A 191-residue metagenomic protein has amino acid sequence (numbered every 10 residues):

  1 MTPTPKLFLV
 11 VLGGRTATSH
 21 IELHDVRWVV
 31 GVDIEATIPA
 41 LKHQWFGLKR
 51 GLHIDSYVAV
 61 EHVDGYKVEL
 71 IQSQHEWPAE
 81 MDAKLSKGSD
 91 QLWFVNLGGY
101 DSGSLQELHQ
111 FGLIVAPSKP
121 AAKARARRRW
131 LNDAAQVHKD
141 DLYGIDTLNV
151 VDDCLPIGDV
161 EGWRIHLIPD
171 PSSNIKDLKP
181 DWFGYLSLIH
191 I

Functional and structural regions predicted by a protein language model:
T2-E22, L85-E107: Short aromatic-glycine-(Arg/Gly/Cys) micro-motifs in beta-strand/loop hairpins
P3, G14-T18, H53, D101-G103 (+2 more regions): A short Gly-Trp-Pro
S19-D55, S104-D141: Extended intrinsically disordered, low-complexity coil regions enriched in Ser, Thr, Gly, Ala and often Pro
L52-V68, H138-G158: Short, structured protein-protein interaction patches enriched in aromatics and acidic/basic residues, typified by
G65, L70-I71, E76, G99-S102 (+1 more regions): Charged surface patches that recognize polyanionic ligands
V68-N96, L155-D170, P180: Aromatic/basic-lined ligand-recognition segments that form π-stacking hydrophobic pockets flanked by Lys/Arg to engage
N174-S187: C-terminal accessory extensions/subdomains outside the catalytic/core fold
I189-I191: Conserved small/polar residues in nucleotide/adenosyl-binding loops
